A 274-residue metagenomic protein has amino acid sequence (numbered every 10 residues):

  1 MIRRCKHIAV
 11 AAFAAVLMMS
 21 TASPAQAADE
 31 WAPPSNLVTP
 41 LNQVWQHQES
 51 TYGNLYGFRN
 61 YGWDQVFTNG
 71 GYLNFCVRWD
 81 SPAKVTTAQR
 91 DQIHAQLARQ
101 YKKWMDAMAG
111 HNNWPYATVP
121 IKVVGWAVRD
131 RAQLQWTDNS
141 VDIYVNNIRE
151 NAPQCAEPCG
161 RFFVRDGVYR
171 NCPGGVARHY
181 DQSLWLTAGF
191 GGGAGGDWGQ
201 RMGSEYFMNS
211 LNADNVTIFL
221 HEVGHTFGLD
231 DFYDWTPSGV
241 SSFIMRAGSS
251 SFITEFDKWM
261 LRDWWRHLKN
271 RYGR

Functional and structural regions predicted by a protein language model:
M1-A27: Secretory targeting and sorting signals
A28-R170: Propeptide-to-catalytic entry region of secreted or membrane-anchored zinc metalloproteases
A28-W63, W235-R274: Replace "(M1/M4/M9/M12/WLM)" with "(e.g., M1/M4/M8/M9/M12/M26/WLM)" and add "not limited to" to clarify scope
N74-W79, L184-L186, H225-T226, F243-A247: Structural recognition of the beta-strand scaffold that forms the well-ordered cores of secreted hydrolase catalytic
Q89-Q96, W104, N215, F219 (+1 more regions): Stable alpha-helical elements in mature extracytoplasmic
D166-D181, W185-R201: Catalytic zinc-binding patch centered on the HExxH motif and its immediate surroundings that defines zinc-dependent
G199-L220: Short pre-active-site segment immediately N-terminal to the catalytic Zn-binding motif
V223-G239: Catalytic Zn2+-binding segment of zinc metalloproteases
